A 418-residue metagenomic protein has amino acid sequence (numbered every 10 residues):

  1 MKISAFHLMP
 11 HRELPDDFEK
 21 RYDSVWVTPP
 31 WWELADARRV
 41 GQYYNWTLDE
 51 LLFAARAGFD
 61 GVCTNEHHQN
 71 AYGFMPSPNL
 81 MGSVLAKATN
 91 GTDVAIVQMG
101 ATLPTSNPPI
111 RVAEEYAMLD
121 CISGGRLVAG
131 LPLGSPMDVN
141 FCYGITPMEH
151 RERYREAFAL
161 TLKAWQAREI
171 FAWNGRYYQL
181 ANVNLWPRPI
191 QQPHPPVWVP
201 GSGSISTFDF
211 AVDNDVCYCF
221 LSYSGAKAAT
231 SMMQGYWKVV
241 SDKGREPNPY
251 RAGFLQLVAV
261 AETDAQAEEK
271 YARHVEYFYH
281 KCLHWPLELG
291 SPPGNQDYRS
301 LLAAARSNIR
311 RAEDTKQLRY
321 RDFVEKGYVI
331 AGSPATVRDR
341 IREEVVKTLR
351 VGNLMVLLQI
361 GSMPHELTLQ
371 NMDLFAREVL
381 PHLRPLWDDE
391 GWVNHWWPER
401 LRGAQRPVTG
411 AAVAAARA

Functional and structural regions predicted by a protein language model:
M1-V94, P195, N394-W397, T409 (+1 more regions): N-terminal beta1-alpha1-beta2 module of alpha/beta enzyme domains
I3, A54, E66, L85 (+8 more regions): Conserved, mostly hydrophobic/aromatic
I3-H7, V62-T64, V94-M99, L127-L131 (+4 more regions): Hydrophobic faces of well-ordered beta-strands that scaffold small-molecule active sites in alpha/beta enzyme cores
A5-A35, R151-W186, K227-L349, L380 (+1 more regions): An alpha-helical appendage that flanks or caps ligand/catalytic pockets
P29-N45, G100-I110, P193-G203, V258-A261 (+1 more regions): Active-site mouth loops of central-metabolism enzymes
Q42-F53, E115, G201-D209, T336-E344: Short, acidic/polar
A55-R56, S83-D93, Y116, D120-L127 (+3 more regions): Acidic (Asp/Glu)-rich catalytic clusters
G203-W237, R251: A conserved active-site cap/scaffold subdomain adjacent to cofactor or substrate pockets
